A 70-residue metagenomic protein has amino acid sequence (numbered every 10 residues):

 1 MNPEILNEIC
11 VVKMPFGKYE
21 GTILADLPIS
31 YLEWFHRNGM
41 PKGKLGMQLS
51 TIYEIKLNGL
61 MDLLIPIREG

Functional and structural regions predicted by a protein language model:
M1-G70: DEDD superfamily 3′-5′ metal-dependent exonuclease/proofreading module
